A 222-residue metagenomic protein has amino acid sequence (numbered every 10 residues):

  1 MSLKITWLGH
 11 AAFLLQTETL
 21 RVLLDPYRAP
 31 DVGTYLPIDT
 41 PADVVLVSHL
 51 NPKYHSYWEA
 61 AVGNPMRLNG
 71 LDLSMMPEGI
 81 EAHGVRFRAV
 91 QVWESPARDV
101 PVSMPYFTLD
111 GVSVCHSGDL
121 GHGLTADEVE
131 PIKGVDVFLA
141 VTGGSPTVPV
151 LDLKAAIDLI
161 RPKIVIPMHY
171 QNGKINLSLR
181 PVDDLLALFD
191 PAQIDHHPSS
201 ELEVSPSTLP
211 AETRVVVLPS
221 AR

Functional and structural regions predicted by a protein language model:
M1-E18, G70-L73, G79, V90 (+2 more regions): Zn-dependent metallo-beta-lactamase
K4-W7, R21-D25, G84-W93, M104-Y106 (+2 more regions): Active-site-proximal beta-strand elements of phosphoester/diester hydrolases
T6-L8, D99, I164-R222: Binuclear metal-ion centers of metallo-dependent hydrolases, dominated by the metallo-beta-lactamase
W7, Y57-V90, A155-M168, A187 (+1 more regions): P-loop/Walker A phosphate-binding loop and immediately adjacent motor/lid segment at beta-alpha junctions
A12-P77, R88-V100, L120-P131: Pre-active-site segment of Zn-dependent metallo-hydrolases
A42-D43, D136, K163: Conserved acidic residues
W93-I160, L177: Active-site-proximal loop/helix segments of hydrolase catalytic cores
